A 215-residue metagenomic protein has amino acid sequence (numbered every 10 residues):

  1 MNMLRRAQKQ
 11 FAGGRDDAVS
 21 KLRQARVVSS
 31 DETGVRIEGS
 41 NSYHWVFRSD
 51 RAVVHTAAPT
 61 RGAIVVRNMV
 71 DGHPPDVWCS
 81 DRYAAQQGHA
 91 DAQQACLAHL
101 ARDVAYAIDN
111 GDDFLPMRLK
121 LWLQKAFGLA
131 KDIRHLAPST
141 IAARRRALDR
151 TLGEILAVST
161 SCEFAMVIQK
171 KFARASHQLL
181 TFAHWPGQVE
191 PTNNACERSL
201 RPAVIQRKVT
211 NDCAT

Functional and structural regions predicted by a protein language model:
M1-T215: Catalytic center-proximal scaffold of phosphoryl-transfer enzymes
